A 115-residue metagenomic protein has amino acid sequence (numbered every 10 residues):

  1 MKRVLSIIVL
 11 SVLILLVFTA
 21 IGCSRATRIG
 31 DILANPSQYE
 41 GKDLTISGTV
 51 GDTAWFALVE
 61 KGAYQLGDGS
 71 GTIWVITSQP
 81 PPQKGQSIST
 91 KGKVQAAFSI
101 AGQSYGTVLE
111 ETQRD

Functional and structural regions predicted by a protein language model:
M1-S11: Bacterial N-terminal signal peptides that target proteins for export
S6, L16-D115: OB-fold and OB-like single-stranded nucleic-acid-recognition modules and their adjacent interaction interfaces
